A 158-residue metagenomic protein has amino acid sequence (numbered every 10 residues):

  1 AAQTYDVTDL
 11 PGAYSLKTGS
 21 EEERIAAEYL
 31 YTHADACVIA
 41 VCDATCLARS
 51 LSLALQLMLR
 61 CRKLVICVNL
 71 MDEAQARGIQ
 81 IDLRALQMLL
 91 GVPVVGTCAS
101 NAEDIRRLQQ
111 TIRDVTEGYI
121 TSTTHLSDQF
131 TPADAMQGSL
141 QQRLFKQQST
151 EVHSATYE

Functional and structural regions predicted by a protein language model:
A2-Y5, E21-V95: Conserved C-terminal guanine-recognition region of P-loop GTPase G domains, centered on the G4
Y5-P11: Active-site-proximal beta-strand elements of phosphoester/diester hydrolases
D6, T18, E22-I25, R49-L53 (+6 more regions): Helical mechanochemical/support elements of P-loop NTPase systems and associated helical scaffolds
L10, L70, A99, T131-P132: Conformational gate/switch positions in structured elements
P11-S20, M71: Flexible beta-alpha connector loops of hexameric P-loop NTPases
D72-L126: Canonical P-loop GTPase G-domain recognition
G91-P93, Q110-E158: Extended helical scaffolds that flank P-loop GTPase cores
